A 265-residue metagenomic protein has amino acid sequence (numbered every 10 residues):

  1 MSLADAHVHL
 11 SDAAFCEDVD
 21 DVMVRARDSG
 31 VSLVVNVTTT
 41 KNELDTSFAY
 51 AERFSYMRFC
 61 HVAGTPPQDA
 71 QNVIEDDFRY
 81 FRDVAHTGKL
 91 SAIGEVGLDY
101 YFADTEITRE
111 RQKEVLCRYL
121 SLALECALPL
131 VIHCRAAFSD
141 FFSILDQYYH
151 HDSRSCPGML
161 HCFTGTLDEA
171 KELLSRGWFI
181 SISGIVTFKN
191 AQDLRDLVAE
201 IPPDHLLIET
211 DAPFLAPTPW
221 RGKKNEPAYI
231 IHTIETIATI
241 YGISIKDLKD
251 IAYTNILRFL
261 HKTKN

Functional and structural regions predicted by a protein language model:
M1-N265: Mid-domain alpha/beta scaffold segments of enzyme catalytic cores
